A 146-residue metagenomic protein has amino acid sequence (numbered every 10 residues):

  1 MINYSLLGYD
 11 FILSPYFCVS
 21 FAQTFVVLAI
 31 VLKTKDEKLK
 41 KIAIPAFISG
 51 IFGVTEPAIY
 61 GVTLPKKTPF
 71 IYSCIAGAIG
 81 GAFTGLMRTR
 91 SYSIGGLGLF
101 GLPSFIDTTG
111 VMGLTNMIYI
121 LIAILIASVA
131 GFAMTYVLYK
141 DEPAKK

Functional and structural regions predicted by a protein language model:
M1-K33: Membrane-embedded translocation segments of transport machinery
I2, L7, I30, E37-K38 (+2 more regions): Transmembrane alpha-helical segments and their short flanking loops that form helix-hairpins/helix-helix interfaces
F17-F25, K41-E56, C74-A78: Hydrophobic alpha-helical segments embedded in the membrane of multi-pass proteins
